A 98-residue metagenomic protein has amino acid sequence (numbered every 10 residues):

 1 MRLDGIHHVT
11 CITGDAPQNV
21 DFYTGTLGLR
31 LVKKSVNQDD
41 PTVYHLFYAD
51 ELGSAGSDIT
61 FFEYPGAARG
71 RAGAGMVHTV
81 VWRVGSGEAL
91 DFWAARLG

Functional and structural regions predicted by a protein language model:
M1, V36-N37, R71: Short consensus segments that form the blades of beta-propeller domains, in both extracellular/periplasmic
M1-G5, L46, G56, T60-F61: Short N-terminal signal/transit or membrane-insertion segments and the immediately adjacent low-complexity/disordered
M1-P17, G75-V84: N-terminal beta-strand motif that seeds the catalytic metal site of vicinal oxygen chelate
T10, V32, H45-F47, T60-F62 (+1 more regions): Short, conserved beta-strand segments within well-ordered enzyme catalytic domains that often line or immediately flank
I12-A55, A95: Core segments of cupin and vicinal oxygen chelate
L52-D58, F62-G98: Hydrophobic, ordered structural segments
